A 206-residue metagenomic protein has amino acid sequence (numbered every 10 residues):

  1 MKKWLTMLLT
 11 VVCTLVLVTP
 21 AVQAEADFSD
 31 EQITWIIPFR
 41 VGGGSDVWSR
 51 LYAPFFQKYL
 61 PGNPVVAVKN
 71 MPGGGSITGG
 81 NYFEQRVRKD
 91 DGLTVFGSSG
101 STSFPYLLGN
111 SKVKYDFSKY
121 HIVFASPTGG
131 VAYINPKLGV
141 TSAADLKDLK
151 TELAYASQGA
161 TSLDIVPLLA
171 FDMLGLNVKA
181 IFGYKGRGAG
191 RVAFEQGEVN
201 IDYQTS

Functional and structural regions predicted by a protein language model:
M1-D30: Short, low-complexity disordered leader/linker segments with a strong preference for bacterial N-terminal type II
C13-T14, F56, A170: Broad structural signal for hydrophobic residues in well-ordered alpha-helices, predominantly aliphatic
E25-K119, L163, L176-S206: N-terminal (or domain-start) structured segment
A53, A143, P167: Generic structural marker for isolated residues within well-ordered, non-membrane alpha-helices of soluble domains
S103-S111, F124-G139, L168-M173: Periplasmic solute-binding protein
F117-Q158: A conserved helix-loop-strand patch within extracytoplasmic ligand-binding domains of the periplasmic binding
Q158-V166: Secondary-structure junction motif
